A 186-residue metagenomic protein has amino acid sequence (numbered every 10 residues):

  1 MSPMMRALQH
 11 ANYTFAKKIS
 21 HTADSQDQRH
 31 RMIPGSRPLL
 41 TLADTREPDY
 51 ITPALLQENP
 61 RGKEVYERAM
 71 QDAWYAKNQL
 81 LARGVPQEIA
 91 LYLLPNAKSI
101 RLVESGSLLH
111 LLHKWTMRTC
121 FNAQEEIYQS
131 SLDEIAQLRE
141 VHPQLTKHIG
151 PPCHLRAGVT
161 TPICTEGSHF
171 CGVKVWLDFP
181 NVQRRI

Functional and structural regions predicted by a protein language model:
M1-I186: A conserved ligand/cofactor-binding region detector
